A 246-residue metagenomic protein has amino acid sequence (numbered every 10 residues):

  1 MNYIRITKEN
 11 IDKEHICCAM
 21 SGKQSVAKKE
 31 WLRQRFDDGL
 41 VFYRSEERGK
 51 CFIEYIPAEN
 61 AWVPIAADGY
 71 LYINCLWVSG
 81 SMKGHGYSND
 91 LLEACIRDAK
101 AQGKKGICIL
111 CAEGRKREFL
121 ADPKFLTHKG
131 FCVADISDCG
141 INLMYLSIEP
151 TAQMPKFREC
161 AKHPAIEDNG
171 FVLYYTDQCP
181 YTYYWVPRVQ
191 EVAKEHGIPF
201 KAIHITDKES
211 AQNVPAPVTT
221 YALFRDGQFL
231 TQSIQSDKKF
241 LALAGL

Functional and structural regions predicted by a protein language model:
M1-R48, C160, N169, Y181 (+1 more regions): Short amphipathic alpha-helix that is part of the acyltransferase structural core
R44, R48-E59, Y72, W77: Conserved beta-strand in the GNAT
A61-I73, K83: A conserved beta-turn-beta hairpin within the catalytic core of GNAT-like acetyltransferases that forms part
V78, G84-K100: Conserved acetyl-CoA-binding loop-helix of GNAT-fold acetyltransferases
R97-R117: Conserved GNAT acetyl-CoA-binding A-motif
E113-D138: Conserved active-site alpha-helix within GNAT-family acetyltransferase domains
D138-H163: C-terminal "cap" of GNAT-fold acetyltransferases
D226-L246: Non-catalytic, surface beta->alpha helical segment in thiol-disulfide oxidoreductase systems
